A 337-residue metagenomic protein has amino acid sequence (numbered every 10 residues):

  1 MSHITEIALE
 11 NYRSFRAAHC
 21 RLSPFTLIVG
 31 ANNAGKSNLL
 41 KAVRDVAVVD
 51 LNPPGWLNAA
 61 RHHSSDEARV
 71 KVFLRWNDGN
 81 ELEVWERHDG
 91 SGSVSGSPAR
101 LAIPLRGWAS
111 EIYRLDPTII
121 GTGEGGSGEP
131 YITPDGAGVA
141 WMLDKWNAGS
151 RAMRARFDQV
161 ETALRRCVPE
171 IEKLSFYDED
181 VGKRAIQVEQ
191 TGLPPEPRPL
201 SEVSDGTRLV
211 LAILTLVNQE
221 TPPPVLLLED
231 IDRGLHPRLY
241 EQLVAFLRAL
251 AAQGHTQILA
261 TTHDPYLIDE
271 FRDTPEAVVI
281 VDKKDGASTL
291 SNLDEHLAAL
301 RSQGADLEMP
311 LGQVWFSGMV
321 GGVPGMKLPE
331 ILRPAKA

Functional and structural regions predicted by a protein language model:
M1-V48, W56-H63, A337: Pre-Walker A-like glycine/lysine-rich segment at the N-terminus of P-loop NTPase domains
T5, P224-V225: The start of beta-strands in P-loop NTPase/AAA+ ATPase cores
E6, H19, S110-R114, V278-I280 (+1 more regions): Conserved beta-strand scaffold positions in the cores of enzyme catalytic domains, especially in NTP/NDP-utilizing
S14, R233-G234, Y266-L267: Residues immediately C-terminal
A47-T221, H296, D306, P310-A337: Phosphate-coordinating catalytic segments in nucleotide- and nucleic-acid-processing enzymes
E229-D230: Walker B catalytic acidic pair
Q242-A337: C-terminal lobe/lid and adjacent interdomain/linker elements of RecA-like ASCE P-loop ATPase modules
